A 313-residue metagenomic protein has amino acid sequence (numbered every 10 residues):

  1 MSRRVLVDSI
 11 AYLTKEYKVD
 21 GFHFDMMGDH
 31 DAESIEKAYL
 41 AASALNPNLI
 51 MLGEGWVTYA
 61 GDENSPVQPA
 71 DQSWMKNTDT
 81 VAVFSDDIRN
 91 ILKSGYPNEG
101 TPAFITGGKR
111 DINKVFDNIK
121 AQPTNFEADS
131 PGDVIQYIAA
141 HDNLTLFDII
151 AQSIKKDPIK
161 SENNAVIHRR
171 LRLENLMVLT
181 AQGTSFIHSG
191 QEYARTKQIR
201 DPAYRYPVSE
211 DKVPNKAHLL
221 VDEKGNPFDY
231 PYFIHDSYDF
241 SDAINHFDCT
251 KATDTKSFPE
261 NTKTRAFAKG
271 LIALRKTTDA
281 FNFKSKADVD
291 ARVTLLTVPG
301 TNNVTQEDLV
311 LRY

Functional and structural regions predicted by a protein language model:
M1-R4, D8-E16, F240, I244-H246: Aromatic- and acidic-residue-enriched carbohydrate-binding clefts of CAZyme catalytic domains
S2-L6, I35, L171, T264: Aromatic/hydrophobic pocket-lining residues that form the small-molecule binding cavity in soluble enzyme cores
R4, D29, A165-R169: Conserved phosphate-coordination/catalytic loops
I10-D29: Short acidic catalytic loops
I10-T14, I35-Y39, N175, A268: Generic structural signal for well-ordered alpha-helices, preferentially at hydrophobic/aromatic core positions
Y17-G21, N46-I50, Q182-F186: Loop/turn elements at helix/coil->beta-strand transitions in domains of secreted/extracellular proteins
M26-A128, Q191-R265: Active-site-proximal helices and loops of the catalytic beta/alpha 8
P131-Y313: Loop/helix patches that line or flank the sugar-binding groove of alpha-linked glycan CAZymes
